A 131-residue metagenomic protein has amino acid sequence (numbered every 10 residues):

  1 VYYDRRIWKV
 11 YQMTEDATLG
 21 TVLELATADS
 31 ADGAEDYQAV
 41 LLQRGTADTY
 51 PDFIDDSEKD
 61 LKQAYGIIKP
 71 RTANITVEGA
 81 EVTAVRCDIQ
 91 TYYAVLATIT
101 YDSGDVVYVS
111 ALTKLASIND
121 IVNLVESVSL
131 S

Functional and structural regions predicted by a protein language model:
V1, W8, V82-A84, A94 (+1 more regions): Short, isolated positions in well-ordered beta-strands
V1-P51: Secretory pathway targeting signatures of secreted, lumenal, and periplasmic proteins
D4, P51-E58, I118-V125: Extracytoplasmic/secreted envelope proteins and their assembly/folding machinery, especially bacterial periplasmic
I7-W8, S103-S131: Surface-exposed amphipathic alpha-helical segments
W8, Q12, K59-G66, E126-L130: Sec-exported extracytoplasmic/periplasmic mature domains
Q12-A17, V22, N74, R86 (+4 more regions): Intrinsically disordered, low-complexity Ser/Thr/Pro-rich tracts
A28-A31, Q43-T46, D88-Y92, Y101-S103 (+1 more regions): Short, flexible beta-strand-to-coil junctions
D55-D102: Signature of long, low-cysteine stretches enriched in small and polar/charged residues
